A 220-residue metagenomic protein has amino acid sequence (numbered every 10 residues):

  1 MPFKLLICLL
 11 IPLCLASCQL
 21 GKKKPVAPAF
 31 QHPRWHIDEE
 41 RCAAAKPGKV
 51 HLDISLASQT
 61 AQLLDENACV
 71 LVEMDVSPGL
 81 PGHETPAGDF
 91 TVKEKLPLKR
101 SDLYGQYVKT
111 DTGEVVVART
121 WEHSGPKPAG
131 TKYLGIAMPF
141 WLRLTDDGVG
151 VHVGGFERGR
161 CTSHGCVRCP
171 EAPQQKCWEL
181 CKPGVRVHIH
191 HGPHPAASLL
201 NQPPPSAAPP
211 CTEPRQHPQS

Functional and structural regions predicted by a protein language model:
L5-L13: Sec-dependent N-terminal signal peptides
L15-S17: C-terminal motif of bacterial Sec signal peptides marking the signal peptidase cleavage site
Q19-G21: Bacterial signal peptide processing site
K23-P28, E40, A45-P47, L80-A87 (+1 more regions): Exported/periplasmic cell-wall-interacting domains
D38-H83: A structural motif detector for short, solvent-exposed N-terminal "entry" segments of globular domains
H51-D53, T60-Q62, E73-D75, T91-K93 (+3 more regions): Soluble periplasmic/extracytoplasmic beta-strand elements of cell-envelope proteins
D75-L103: Electropositive
